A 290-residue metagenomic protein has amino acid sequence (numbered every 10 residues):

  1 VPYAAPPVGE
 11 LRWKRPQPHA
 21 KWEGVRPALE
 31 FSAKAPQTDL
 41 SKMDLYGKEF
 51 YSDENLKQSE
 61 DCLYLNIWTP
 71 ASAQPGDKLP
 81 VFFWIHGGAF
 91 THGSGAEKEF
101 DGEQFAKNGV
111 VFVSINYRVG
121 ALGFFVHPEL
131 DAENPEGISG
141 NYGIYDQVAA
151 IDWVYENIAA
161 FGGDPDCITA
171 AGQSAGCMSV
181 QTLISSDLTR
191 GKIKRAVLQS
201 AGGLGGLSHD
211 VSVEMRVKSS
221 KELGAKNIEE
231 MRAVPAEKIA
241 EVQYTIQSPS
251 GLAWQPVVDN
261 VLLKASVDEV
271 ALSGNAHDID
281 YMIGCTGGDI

Functional and structural regions predicted by a protein language model:
V1-N141, P165, S250: Non-catalytic accessory segments of hydrolases
G87, Y142-D146, S174-C177: Active-site loop->helix "elbow" adjoining a glycine-rich segment at hydrolase catalytic centers
F100-A106, I184-S185, A271-S273: Mature extracellular/periplasmic domains of secretome proteins
E136-A159, V211: Alpha/beta-hydrolase active-site loop
E156, C167, R190, R195 (+1 more regions): Substrate-access "cap/lid" subdomains that shape and gate the entrance to catalytic or ligand-binding pockets
F161-Q173: Alpha/beta-hydrolase fold nucleophile elbow
G172-A175, D187, S200: Catalytic nucleophile serine of serine hydrolases, specifically the conserved "nucleophile elbow" pentapeptide
C177-T189: Short glycine-enriched nucleophile-adjacent loop and the immediately C-terminal alpha-helix near the catalytic center
